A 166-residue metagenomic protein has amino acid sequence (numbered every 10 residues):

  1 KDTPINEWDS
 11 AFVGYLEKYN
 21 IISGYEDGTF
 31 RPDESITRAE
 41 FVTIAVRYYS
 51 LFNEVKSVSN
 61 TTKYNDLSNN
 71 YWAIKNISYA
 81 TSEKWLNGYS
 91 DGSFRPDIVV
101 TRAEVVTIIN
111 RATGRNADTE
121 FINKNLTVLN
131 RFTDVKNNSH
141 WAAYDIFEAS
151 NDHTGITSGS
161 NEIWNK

Functional and structural regions predicted by a protein language model:
K1-S10, S23-A39, R47-I74, L86-R102 (+2 more regions): Feature responds to low-complexity, polar/acidic, surface-exposed segments characteristic of secreted/exported proteins
L16, F41, A80, V105 (+1 more regions): Interaction-mediating elements
K18-N20, S82-K84: Tandem repeat domain/solenoid detector
